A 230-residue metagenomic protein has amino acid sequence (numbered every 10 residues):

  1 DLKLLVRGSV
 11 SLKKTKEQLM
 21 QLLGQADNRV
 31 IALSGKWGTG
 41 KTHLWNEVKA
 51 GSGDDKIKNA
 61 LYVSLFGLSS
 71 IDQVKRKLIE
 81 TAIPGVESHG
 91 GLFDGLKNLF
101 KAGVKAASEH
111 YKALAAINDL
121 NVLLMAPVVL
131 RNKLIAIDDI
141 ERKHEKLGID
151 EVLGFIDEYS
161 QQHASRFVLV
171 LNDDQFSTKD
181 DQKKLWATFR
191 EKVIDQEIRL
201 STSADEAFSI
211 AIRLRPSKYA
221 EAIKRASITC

Functional and structural regions predicted by a protein language model:
V10-N28: Pre-Walker A adenine-sensing motif
L23-A26, G53-K56, M125-L130, D157-S165 (+1 more regions): Conserved catalytic network of the ASCE P-loop NTPase/AAA+ motor domain
N28-N46: Walker A/P-loop nucleotide-binding motif
D54-I83, K97-N98: AAA+/P-loop NTPase substrate/partner-engagement loops
R76-I117, L123-L134: Conserved P-loop NTPase mechanochemical-coupling segment
V128-D174, D180-K184: Conserved Walker B catalytic segment
F176-V193, R213: Short regulatory helix/loop adjacent to the ATP-binding pocket of P-loop NTPases
K192-I228: Conserved small helical "lid"/interfacial subdomain of P-loop NTPases
